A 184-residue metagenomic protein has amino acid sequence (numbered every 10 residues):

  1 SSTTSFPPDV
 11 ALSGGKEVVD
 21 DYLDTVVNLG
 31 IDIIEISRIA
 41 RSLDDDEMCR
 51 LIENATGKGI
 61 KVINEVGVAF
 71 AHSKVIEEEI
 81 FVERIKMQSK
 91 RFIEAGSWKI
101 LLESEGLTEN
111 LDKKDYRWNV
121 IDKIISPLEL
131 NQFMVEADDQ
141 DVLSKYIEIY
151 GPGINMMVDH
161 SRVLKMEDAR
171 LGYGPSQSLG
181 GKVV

Functional and structural regions predicted by a protein language model:
S1-P8, I34-I36, V62-V66, I93 (+3 more regions): Hydrophobic faces of well-ordered beta-strands that scaffold small-molecule active sites in alpha/beta enzyme cores
S1-V18, V66-I85, V184: Active-site mouth loops of central-metabolism enzymes
V10-Y22, R38-I63, S73, T108-I121 (+2 more regions): Active-site-adjacent beta->alpha loops and helix N-cap segments on the catalytic face of soluble alpha/beta enzymes
E17-Y22, F81-R91, D138-P152: Catalytic cores of alpha/beta
L29, I33-A40, Q88-R91, A95-E109 (+2 more regions): Glycine-rich phosphate-binding active-site loops on the catalytic face of alpha/beta enzymes
I76-E83, K99-I100, S104-L128: Active-site/ligand-binding-proximal alpha/beta "capping" segment
I125-V184: C-terminal alpha-helical cap/extension of soluble enzyme domains
